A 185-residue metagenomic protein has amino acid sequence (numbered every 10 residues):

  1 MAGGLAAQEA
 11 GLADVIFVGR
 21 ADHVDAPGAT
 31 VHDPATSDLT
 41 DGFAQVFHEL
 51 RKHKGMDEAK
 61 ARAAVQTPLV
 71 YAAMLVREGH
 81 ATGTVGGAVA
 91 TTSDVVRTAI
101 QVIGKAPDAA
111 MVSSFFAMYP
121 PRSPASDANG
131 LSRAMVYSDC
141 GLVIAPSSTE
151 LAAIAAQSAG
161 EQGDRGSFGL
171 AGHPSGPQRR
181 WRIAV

Functional and structural regions predicted by a protein language model:
M1-F17, A21-V185: Anion-binding alpha/beta catalytic cores of soluble intermediary-metabolism enzymes, centered on
